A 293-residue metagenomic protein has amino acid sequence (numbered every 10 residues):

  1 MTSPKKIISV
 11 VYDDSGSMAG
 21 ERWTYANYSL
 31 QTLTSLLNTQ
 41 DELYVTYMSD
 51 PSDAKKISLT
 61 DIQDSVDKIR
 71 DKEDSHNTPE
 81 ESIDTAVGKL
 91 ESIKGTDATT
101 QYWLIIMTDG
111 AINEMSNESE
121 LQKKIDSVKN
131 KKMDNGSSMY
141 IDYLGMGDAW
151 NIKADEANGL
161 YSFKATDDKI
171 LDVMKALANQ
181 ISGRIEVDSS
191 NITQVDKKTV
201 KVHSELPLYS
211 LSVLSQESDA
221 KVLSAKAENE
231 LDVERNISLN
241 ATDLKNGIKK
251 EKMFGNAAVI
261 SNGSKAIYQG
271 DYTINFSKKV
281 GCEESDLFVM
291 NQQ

Functional and structural regions predicted by a protein language model:
M1-S3, G95-T96, T199-H203: Short boundary motifs at domain starts and secondary-structure transition points
T2-L59, I83-V87, A98, W103-T108 (+1 more regions): Von Willebrand factor
P4-K6, D41, T100, S137 (+4 more regions): Residues at beta-strand starts and edge strands
S17, S35, E42, K56-Q63 (+11 more regions): Ser/Thr- (and often Asn-) enriched beta-sheet segments in non-cytosolic proteins
Y25, R70-E81, T85-G88, T108-R184: VWA/integrin I-like adhesion module and closely mimicked acidic/polar interface patches used
A54, A149-K153, D219-V222: Short, charged/polar "capping" segments at the starts of alpha-helices and the immediately preceding loops
S92: Conserved helix-loop functional segments at active or binding sites
T166-K265, D271-E283, L287-N291: C-terminal "exit" segments of structured domains
